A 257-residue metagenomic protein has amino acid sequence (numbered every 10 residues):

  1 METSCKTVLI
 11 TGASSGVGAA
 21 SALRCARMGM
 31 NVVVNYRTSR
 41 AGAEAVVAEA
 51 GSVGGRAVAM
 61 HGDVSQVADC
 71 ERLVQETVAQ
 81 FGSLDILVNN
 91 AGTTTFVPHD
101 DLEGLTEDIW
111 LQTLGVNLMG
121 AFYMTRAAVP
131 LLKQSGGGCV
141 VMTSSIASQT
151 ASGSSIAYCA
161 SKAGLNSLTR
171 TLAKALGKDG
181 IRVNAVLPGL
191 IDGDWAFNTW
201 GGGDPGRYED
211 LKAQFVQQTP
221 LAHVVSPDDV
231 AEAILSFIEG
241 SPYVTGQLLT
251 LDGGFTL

Functional and structural regions predicted by a protein language model:
S14-S15: Conserved glycine-rich cofactor-binding loop
P98-L102, T106-L111, F215: Substrate-binding pocket helix/loop in short-chain dehydrogenase/reductase
F122, H223-L251, T256: C-terminal substrate-recognition "lid" of short-chain dehydrogenase/reductases
T125, S161, T169: Active-site helix of classical SDR
P130, K174-A175: Alpha-helical segment proximal to the catalytic Tyr-Lys
G137, G177, R182, V244-G246: Short, small/polar-rich loop/turn modules that mediate ligand/substrate recognition or access, typified
S145: Residue(s) in the substrate-gating loop at a strand-loop-helix junction that position the organic substrate next
